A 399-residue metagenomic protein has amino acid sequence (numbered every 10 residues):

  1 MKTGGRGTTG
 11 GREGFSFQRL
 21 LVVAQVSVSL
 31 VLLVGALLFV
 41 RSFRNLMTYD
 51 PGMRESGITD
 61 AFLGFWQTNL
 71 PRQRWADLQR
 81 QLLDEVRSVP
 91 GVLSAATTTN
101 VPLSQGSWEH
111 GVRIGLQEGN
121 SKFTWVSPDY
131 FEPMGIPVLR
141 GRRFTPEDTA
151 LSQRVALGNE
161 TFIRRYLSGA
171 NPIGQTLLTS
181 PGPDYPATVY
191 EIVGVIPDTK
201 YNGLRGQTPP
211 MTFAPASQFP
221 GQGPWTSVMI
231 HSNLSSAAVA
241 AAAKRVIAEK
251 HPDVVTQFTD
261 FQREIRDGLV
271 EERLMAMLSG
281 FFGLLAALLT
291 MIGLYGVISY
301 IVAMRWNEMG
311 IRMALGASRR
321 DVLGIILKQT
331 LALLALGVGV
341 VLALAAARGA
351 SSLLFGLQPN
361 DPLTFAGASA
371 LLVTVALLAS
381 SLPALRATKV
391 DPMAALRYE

Functional and structural regions predicted by a protein language model:
M1-G7, I292-L333, K389-R397: Intracellular coupling helices
M1-L70, L354, M393-E399: Alpha-helical transmembrane segments of integral membrane proteins
G5-V22, F219-P220, W225, L234 (+6 more regions): Membrane-helix entry/capping segments
S27-L33, L285-A287, M291, T364-P383: Hydrophobic alpha-helical transmembrane segments of polytopic membrane proteins
G35, D77-G280: Mid-to-C-terminal secondary-structure elements that act as membrane-proximal/extracytoplasmic interface segments
R44-G64, S88, D129, P137 (+2 more regions): Membrane-proximal juxtamembrane linkers immediately C-terminal to transmembrane helices
G141, N159, G316, G339 (+1 more regions): Conserved G/P- and acidic residue-centered "switch" motifs that form tight phosphate/ATP-binding loops in soluble
A286, N307-S351, G367, L371 (+1 more regions): Transmembrane alpha-helical interface segments in multi-pass membrane proteins
